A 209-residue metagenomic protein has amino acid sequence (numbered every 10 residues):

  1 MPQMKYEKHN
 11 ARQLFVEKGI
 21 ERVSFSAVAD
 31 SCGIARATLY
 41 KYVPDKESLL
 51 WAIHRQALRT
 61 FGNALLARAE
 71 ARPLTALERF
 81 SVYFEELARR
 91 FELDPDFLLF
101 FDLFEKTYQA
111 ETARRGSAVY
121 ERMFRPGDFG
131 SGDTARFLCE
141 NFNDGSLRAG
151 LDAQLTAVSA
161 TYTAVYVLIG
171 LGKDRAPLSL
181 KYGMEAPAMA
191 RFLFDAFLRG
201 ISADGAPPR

Functional and structural regions predicted by a protein language model:
M1-S31, S48-W51: Basic, helix-initiating cap at the start of DNA-binding domains
A11, C32-V43: Short hydrophobic/aromatic patch on the recognition helix
F15, S24-F25, A35-R36, K46-A57 (+1 more regions): Amphipathic alpha-helical segments enriched in hydrophobic/aromatic and basic residues that form the DNA-contacting
E17-I20, K41, R148: Helix-turn-helix/winged-helix DNA-binding modules
K46, I53, A57, F61 (+5 more regions): Hydrophobic/aromatic residues within well-ordered alpha-helical segments
A52, A67-F97, A153-A160: Hydrophobic alpha-helical connector segments
E86-R89, G132, R136-D144, V158-R209: C-terminal peripheral helix-coil segments that are non-catalytic and often amphipathic
R89-D133, L155: Short secondary-structure transition hinges
